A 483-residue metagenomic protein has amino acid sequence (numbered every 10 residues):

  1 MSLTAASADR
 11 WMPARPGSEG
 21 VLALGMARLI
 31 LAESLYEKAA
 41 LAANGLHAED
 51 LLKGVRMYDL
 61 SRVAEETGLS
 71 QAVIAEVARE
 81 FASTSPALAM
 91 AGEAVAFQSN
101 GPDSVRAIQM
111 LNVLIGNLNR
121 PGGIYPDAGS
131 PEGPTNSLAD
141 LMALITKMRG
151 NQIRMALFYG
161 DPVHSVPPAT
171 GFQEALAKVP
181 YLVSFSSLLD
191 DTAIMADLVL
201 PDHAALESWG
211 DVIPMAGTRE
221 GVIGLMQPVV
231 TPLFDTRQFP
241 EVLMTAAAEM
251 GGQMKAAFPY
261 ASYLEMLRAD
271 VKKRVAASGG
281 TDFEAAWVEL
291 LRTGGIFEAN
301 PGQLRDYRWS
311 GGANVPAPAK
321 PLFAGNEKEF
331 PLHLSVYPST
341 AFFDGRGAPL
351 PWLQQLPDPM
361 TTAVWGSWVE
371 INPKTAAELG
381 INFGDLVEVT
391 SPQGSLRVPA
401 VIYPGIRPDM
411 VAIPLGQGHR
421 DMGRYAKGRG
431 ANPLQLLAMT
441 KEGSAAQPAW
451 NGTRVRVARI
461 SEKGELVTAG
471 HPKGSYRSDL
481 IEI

Functional and structural regions predicted by a protein language model:
M1-S7, W11, R15, S130 (+3 more regions): A cross-kingdom feature strongest in bacterial/archaeal respiratory oxidoreductases
M1-S85, A91, F239, E249: Long, well-ordered, tryptophan-enriched scaffold segments
G17, V21, L46, Y58 (+8 more regions): Conserved active-site and cofactor/substrate-binding residues in soluble primary-metabolism enzymes
Y36-L41, L88, N119-Y125, M254-M266: Flexible, glycine/charged-enriched surface loops at secondary-structure junctions
N44-G45, A94, S99, Y125-E132 (+2 more regions): A glycine-rich phosphate-binding loop feature that marks nucleotide/adenosyl-phosphate handling sites
R56-T67, I124-A139, V230-P232, M250: Acidic/glycine-enriched edge-of-secondary-structure segments
F81-G150, M215, G302-G312: A glycine-rich, hydrophobic/aromatic-adjacent loop/helix-cap motif
Q238-A261: Non-catalytic, well-ordered alpha-helical segments in soluble enzyme domains
